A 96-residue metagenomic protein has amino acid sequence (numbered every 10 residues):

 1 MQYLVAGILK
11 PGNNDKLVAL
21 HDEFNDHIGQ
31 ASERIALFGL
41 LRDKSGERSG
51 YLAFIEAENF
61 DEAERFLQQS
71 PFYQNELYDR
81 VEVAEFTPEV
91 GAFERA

Functional and structural regions predicted by a protein language model:
M1-A96: Conserved, structured core segments of small domains
